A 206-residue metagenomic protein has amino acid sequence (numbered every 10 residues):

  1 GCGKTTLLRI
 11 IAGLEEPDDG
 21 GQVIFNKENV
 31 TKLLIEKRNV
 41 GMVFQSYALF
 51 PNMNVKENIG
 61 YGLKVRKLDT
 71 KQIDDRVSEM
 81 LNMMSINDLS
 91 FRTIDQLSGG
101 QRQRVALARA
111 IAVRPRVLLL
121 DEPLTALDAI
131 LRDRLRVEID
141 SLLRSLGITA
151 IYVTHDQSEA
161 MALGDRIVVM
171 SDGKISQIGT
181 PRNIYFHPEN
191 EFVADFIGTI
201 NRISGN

Functional and structural regions predicted by a protein language model:
G1-G3: Walker A (P-loop) phosphate-binding loop of ABC-type ATPase nucleotide-binding domains
T5-L8, V105: ABC ATPase nucleotide-binding domain helices that frame the ATP-binding cleft
A12: Helix-to-loop junction immediately C-terminal to a conserved catalytic motif
E15-P17, K64: A position-specific signal in ABC ATPase nucleotide-binding domains
G20-N29: Conserved ABC transporter NBD signature motif
N39-G41, L49-D195: ABC ATPase nucleotide-binding domains
S46: Serine-hydrolase catalytic-loop signature spanning alpha/beta hydrolases and amidase-signature enzymes
D195-N206: ABC ATPase nucleotide-binding domains
